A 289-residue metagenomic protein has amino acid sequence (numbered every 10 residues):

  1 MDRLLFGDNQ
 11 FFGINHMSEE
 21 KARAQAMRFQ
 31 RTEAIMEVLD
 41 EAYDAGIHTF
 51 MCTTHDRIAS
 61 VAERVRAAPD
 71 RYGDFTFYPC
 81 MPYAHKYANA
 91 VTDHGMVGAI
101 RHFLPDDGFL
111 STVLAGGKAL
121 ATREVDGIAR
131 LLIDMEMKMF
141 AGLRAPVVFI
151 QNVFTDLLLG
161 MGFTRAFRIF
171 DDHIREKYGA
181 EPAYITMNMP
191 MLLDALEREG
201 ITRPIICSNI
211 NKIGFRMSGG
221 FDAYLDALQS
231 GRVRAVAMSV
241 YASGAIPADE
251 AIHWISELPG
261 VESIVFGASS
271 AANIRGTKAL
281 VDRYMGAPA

Functional and structural regions predicted by a protein language model:
M1-A26, A90-A121: N-terminal small/glycine-rich loop or linker at the start of catalytic domains across soluble metabolic enzymes
M1-R3, A62-R71, L131-L143, L193-E197: Short amphipathic alpha-helices and their capping/turn segments at secondary-structure boundaries
M1-Y72, W254, L258: N-terminal binding-site loop/beta-alpha segment at the start of enzyme catalytic domains that lines or forms
M17-E33, V113-L132, G160, Y241-I246: Active-site mouth loops of central-metabolism enzymes
M27-V38, H55-R64, D126-M137, G162-D172 (+2 more regions): Well-ordered, non-membrane alpha-helical segments in soluble/globular domains
F75-A88: A short, structured active-site edge motif that brings together acidic residues
H85, M137, A141-P146, V153-A289: Beta/alpha (TIM)-barrel catalytic core signal, keyed to glycine-rich beta->alpha loops juxtaposed to Asp/Glu that bind
G98-T155: Active-site gating/metal-coordination segments in enzymes
